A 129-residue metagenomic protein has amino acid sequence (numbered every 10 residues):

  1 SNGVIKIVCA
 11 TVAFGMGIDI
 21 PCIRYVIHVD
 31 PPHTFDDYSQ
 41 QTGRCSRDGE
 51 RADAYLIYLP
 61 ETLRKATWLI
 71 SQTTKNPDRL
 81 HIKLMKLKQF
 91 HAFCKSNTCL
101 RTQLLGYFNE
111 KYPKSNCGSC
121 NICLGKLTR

Functional and structural regions predicted by a protein language model:
S1-F14, I18-R129: C-terminal helicase lobe
